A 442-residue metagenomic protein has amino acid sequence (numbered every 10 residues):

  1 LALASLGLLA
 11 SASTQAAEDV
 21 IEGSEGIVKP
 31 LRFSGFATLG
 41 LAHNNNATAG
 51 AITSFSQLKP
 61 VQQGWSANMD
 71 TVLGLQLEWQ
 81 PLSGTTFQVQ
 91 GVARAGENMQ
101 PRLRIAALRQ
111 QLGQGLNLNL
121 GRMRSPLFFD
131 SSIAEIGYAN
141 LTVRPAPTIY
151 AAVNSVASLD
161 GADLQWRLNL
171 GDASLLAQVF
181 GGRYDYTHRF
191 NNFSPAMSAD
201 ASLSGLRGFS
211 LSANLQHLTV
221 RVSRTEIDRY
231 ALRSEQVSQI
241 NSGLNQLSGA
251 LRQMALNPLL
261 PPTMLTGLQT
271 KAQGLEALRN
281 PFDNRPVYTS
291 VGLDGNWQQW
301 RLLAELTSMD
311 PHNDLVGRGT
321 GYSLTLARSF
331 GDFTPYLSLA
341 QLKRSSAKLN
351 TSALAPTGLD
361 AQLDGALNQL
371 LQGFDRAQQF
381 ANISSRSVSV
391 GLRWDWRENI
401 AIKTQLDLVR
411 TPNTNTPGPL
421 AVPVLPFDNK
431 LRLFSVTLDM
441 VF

Functional and structural regions predicted by a protein language model:
S11-S13: N-terminal signal peptide c-region/cleavage motif recognized by signal peptidases
Q15-E25: Cleaved targeting-peptide boundary
E22, P60-S66, R94-E97, I149-S155 (+5 more regions): Outer-membrane beta-barrel domain signature
G23-F55, R432: Transmembrane beta-strand segments of Gram-negative outer membrane beta-barrel proteins
K29, A67-L73, Q100-R104, V156-D160 (+5 more regions): Residues that define the transmembrane beta-barrel architecture of outer-membrane proteins
P30-N44, G64-T187, S212-T219, R328 (+2 more regions): Outer membrane beta-barrel
A42-Q62, T142-P147, S155, Y184-S198 (+2 more regions): Outer-membrane pore/translocation modules
N46, I133, Q236-F442: Outer-membrane beta-barrel pore domains
